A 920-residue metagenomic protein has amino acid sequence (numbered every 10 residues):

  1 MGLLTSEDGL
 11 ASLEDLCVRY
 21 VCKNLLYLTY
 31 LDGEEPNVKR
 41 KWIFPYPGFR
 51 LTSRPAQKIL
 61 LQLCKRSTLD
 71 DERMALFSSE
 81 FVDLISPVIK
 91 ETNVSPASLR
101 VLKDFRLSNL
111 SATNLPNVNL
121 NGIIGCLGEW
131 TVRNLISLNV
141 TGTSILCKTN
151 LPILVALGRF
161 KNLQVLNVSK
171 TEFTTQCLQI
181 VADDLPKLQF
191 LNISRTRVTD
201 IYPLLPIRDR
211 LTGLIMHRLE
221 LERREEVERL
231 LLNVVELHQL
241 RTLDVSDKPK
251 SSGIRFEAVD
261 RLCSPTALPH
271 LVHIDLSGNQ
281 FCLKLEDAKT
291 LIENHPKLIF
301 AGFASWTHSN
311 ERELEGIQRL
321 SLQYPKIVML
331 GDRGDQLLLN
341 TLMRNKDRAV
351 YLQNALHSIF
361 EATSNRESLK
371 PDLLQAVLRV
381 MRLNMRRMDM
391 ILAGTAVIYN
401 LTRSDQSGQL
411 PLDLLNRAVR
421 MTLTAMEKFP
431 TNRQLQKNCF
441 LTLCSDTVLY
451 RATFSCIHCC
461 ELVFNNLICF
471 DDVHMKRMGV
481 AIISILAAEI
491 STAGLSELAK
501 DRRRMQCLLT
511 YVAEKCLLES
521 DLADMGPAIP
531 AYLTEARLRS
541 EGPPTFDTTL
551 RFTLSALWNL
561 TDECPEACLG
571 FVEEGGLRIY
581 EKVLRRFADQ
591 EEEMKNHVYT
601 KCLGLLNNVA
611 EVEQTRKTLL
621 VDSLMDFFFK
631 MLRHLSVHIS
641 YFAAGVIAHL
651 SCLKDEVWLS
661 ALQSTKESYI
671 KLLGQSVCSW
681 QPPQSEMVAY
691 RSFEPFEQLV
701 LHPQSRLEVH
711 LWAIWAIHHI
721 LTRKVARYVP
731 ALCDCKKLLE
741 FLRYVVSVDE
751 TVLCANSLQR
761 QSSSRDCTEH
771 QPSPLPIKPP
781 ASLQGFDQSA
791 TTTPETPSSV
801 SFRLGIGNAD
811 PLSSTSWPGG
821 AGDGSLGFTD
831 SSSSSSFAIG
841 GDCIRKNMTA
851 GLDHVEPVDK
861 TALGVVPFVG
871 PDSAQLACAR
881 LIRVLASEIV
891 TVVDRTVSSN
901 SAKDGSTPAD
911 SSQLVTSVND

Functional and structural regions predicted by a protein language model:
L26-K148, L163-S169: LRR N-terminal entry segment and analogous cap-like coil->beta motifs
F44, T68-A75, E91-R100, N117-G128 (+15 more regions): Leucine-rich repeat
V82, F105-S108, W130-R133, G158-K161 (+6 more regions): Inter-repeat linker/turn residues at the boundaries of leucine-rich repeats
I85-P87, S108-T113, I136-T141, L166-V168 (+5 more regions): Conserved hydrophobic beta-strand positions in leucine-rich repeat
N93, R106, N114-P116, G142-S144 (+6 more regions): Position-specific detector for the leucine-rich repeat
A97, F105, G122-C126, R133-N134 (+27 more regions): Alpha-helical solenoid scaffolds in eukaryotic proteins
L102, L127, L154-G158, Q179-V181 (+33 more regions): Short, hydrophobic/charged alpha-helical patches characteristic of ARM/HEAT alpha-solenoid repeats and analogous
I136, D184, T212, V235-R241 (+21 more regions): Alpha-helical solenoid repeats of the armadillo/HEAT superfamily in eukaryotic scaffolding/adaptor proteins
